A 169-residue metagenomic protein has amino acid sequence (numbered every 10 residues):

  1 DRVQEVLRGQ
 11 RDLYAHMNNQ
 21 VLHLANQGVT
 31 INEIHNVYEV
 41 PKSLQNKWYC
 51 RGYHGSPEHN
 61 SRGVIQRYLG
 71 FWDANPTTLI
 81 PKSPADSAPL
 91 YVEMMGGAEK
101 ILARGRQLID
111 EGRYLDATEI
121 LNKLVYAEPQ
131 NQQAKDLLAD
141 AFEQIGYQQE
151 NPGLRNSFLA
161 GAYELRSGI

Functional and structural regions predicted by a protein language model:
D1-E33, V37-A74, A141-Q144: Divalent-metal (often Zn2+) His-rich catalytic cores of metallo-beta-lactamase-fold enzymes
M95-I109, D136: Alpha-helical tetratricopeptide repeat
